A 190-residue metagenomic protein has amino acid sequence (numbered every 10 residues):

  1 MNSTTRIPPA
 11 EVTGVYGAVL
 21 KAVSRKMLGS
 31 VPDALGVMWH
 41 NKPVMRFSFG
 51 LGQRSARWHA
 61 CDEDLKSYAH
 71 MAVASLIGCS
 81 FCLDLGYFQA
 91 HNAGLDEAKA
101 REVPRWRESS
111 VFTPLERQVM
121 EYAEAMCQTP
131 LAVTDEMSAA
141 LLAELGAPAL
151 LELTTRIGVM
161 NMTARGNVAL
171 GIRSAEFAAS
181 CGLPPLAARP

Functional and structural regions predicted by a protein language model:
M1-P190: Hydrophobic alpha-helical segments
